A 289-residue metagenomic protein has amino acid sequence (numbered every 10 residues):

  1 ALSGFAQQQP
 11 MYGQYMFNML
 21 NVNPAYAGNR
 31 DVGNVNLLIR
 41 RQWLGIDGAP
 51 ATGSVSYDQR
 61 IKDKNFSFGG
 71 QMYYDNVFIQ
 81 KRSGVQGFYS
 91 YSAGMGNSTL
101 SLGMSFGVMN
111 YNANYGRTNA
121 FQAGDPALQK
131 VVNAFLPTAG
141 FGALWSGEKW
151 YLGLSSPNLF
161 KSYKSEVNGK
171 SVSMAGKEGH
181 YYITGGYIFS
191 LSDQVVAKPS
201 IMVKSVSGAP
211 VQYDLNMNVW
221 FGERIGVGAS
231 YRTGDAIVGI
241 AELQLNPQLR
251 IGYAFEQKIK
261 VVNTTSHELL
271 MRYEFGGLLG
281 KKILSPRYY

Functional and structural regions predicted by a protein language model:
A1-F5: C-terminal segment of classical bacterial N-terminal signal peptides
Q7-Y289: Subset of outer-membrane beta-barrel
